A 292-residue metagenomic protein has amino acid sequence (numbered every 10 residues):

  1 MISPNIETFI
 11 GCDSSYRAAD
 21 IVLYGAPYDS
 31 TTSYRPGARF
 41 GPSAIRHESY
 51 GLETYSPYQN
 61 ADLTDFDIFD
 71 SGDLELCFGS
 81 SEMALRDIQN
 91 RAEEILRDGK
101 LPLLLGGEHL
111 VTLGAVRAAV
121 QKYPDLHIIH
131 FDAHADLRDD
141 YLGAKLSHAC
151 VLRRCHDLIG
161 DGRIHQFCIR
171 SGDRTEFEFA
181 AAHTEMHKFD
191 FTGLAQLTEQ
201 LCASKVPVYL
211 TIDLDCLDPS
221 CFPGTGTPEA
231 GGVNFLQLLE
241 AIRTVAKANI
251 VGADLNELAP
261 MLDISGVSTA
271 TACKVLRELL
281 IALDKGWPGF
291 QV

Functional and structural regions predicted by a protein language model:
I2-V292: Conserved alpha-helical scaffold segments that buttress catalytic/binding sites
